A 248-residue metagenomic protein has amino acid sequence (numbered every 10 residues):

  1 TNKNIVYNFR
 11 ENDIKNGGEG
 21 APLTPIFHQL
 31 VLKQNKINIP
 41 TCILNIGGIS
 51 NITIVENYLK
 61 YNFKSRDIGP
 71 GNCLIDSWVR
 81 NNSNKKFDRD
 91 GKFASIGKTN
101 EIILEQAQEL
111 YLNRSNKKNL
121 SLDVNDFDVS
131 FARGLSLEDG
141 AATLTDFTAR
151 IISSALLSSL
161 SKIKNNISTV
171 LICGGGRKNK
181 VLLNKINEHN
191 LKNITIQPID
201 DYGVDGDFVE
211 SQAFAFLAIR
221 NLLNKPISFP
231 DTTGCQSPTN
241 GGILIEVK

Functional and structural regions predicted by a protein language model:
N4, C42, T195-Q197: Conserved beta-strand segments of alpha/beta enzyme cores
V6-Q29, C42-L112: Glycine-rich phosphate-binding loop plus the immediately following alpha-helix
N12-G18, N62-S65, L135-D139, P198-G206: A short glycine/serine-rich beta->alpha loop
N16-I26, G140-I151, E210: A glycine-rich, Thr/Ser-enriched phosphate-binding loop motif common to dinucleotide/cofactor-binding enzymes
G20-K33, K85-R89, F214-F229: A polyampholytic, Gly/Pro-enriched intrinsically disordered region
S77, R150-T239: Catalytic phosphate/nucleotide-handling subdomain of diverse soluble enzymes
N84-T169, N179-L191: A contiguous, well-structured pocket-lining segment that forms one wall/lid of small-molecule binding clefts in soluble
N116-F131, D200, L223-P226, P230-K248: Glycine/Thr-rich phosphate-binding loops that ligate phosphate moieties of nucleotide and other phosphorylated ligands
